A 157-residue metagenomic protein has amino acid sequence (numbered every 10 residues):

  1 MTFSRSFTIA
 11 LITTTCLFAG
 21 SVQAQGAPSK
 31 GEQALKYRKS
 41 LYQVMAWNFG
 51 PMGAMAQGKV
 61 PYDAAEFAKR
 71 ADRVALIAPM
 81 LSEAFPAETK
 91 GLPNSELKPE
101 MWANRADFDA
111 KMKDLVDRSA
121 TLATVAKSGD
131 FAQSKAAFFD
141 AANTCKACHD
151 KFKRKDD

Functional and structural regions predicted by a protein language model:
M1-S6: Positively charged n-region of N-terminal signal peptides that target proteins for export
I9-F18: Bacterial N-terminal signal peptides
F18-A24: Sec/Tat signal peptide C-region and signal peptidase I cleavage site
P28, E32-A64, R70-D157: Sequence context surrounding c-type heme c attachment/ligation sites in exported
